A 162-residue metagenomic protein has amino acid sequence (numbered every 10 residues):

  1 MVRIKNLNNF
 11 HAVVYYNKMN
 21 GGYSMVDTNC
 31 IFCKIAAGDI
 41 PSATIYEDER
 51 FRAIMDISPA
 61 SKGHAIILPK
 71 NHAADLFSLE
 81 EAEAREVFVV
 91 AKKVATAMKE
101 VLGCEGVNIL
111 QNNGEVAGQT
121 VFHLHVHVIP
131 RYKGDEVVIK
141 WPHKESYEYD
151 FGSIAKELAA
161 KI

Functional and structural regions predicted by a protein language model:
M1-L7: Extreme N-terminal basic, low-complexity initiation segments that serve as generic localization/processing leaders
L7-I162: HIT superfamily nucleotide-processing domains
